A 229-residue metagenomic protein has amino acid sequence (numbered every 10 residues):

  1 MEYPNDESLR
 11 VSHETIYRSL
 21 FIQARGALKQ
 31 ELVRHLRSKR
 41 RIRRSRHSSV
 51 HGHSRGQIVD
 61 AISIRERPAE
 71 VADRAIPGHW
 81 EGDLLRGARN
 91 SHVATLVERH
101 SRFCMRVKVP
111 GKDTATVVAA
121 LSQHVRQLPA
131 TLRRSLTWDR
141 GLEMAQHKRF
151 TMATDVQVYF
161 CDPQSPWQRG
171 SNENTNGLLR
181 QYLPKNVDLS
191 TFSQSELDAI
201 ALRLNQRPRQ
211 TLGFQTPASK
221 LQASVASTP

Functional and structural regions predicted by a protein language model:
M1-V50: Conserved short alpha-helical interface segments
I16, D83, L96, R102 (+5 more regions): Mobile genetic element proteins and their domesticated derivatives, centered on retroelements and DNA transposons
R37-A94: Mobile-element integrase/transposase regions, centering on the N-terminal DNA-binding/Zn-coordinating module
R86-R89, R106-A130: Active-site beta-loop-alpha junctions of metal-dependent nucleic acid enzymes, especially the RNase H-like/DDE
V93, F160-C161, Q206: Polytopic alpha-helical membrane proteins, predominantly small-molecule transporters/carriers
R102-V107, F160, K185: Short small-residue beta-strand/loop micro-motif enriched in glycine and branched aliphatics
W138-T154, Y159-L183, S190-L202: RNase H-like two-metal-ion nuclease catalytic core shared by retroviral integrases and related mobile-element nucleases
K185-P229: C-terminal domain-tail junction helix/linker
